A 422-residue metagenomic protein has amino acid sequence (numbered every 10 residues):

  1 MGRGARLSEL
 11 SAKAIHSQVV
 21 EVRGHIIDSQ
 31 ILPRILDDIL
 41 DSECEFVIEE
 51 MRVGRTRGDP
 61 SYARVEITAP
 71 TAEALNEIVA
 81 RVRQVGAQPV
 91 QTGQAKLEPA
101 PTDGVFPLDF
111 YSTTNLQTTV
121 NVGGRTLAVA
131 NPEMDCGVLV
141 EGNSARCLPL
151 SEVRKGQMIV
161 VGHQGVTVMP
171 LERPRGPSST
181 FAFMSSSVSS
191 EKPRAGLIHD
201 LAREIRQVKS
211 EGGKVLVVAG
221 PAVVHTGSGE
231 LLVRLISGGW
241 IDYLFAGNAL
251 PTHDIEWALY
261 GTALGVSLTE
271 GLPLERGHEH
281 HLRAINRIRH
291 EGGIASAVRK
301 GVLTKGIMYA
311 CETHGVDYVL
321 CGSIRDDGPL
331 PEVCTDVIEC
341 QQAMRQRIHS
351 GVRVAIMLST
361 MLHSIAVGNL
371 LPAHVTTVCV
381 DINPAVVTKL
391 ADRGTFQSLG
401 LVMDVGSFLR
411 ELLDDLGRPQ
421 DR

Functional and structural regions predicted by a protein language model:
G2-P99: A conserved regulatory-domain signal marking ACT and ACT-like small-molecule sensing domains and adjacent regulatory
H16, R175-S190, E211, I285-E291 (+1 more regions): Gly-rich Lys/Arg/Thr-decorated short loops/hinges at beta-loop-alpha junctions or inter-strand turns that position
H25-S29, M51-T56, T71-A72, V166 (+4 more regions): Gly/Ser/Thr-rich loops at beta-strand to alpha-helix junctions that form or flank small-molecule/cofactor-binding
V79, P132, P170-P174, G227-L231 (+4 more regions): Short acidic, glycine/serine/threonine-rich loops at helix termini
V82-S179: Extended, charged alpha/beta regions that create polyanion-binding interfaces
D200-V215, A310-T313, R347-V352: Glycine-rich phosphate/diphosphate-binding loops that line cofactor/substrate pockets in enzymes
V215, V233-I236, W240-N286, M357: Active-site histidine-anchored catalytic micro-motif
S267-V316, S323-V354, L358-R422: C-terminal functional extensions of proteins
